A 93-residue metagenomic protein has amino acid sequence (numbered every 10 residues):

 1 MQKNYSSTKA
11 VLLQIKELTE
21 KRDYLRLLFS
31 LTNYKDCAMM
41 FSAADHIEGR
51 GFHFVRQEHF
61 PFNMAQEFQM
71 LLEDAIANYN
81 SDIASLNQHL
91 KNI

Functional and structural regions predicted by a protein language model:
M1, R22, N33, S42 (+3 more regions): Intrinsic disorder/low-complexity signature
M1-L31, A65-A75: Short, charge/polar-rich alpha-helical segments
D23, S30-N33, C37, A84-N87 (+1 more regions): Alpha-helical coiled-coil oligomerization motifs
L28-H53: Extended alpha-helical coiled-coil "stalk/arm" regions that act as elongated linkers or oligomerization scaffolds
D45-A75: Short, glycine/alanine-rich amphipathic alpha-helical segment that often forms an alpha-turn-alpha hairpin
M64-I93: Long amphipathic alpha-helical coiled-coil segments
